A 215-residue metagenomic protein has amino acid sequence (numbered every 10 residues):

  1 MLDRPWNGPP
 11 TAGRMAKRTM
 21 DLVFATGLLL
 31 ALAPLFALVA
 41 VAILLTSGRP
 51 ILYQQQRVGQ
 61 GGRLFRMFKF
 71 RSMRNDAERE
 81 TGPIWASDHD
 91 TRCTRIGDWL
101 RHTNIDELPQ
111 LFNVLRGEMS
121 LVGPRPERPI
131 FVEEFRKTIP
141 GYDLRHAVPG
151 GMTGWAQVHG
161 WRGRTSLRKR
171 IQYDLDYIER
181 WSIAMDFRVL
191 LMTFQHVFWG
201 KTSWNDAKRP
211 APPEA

Functional and structural regions predicted by a protein language model:
R4-M15, D88, R92, E127: Juxtamembrane loop-helix boundary motifs flanking transmembrane segments in multi-pass membrane proteins
N7, A12, I130, G141-A215: C-terminal terminal-structure detector
N7-A77, N113, I183, V189-A215: A hydrophobic, helix-centered structural microdomain
V39, Y53-Q54, G82, V122-P124 (+3 more regions): Short, hydrophobic secondary-structure boundary micro-motifs
L44-L45, H102, V114, W161: Conserved catalytic core of Hanks-type protein kinase domains
Y53-R95, M152-R170: Short, glycine-rich, amphipathic interfacial segments at transmembrane boundaries or analogous
A86-P149, L190-T193: A short, structured surface patch at a secondary-structure boundary
